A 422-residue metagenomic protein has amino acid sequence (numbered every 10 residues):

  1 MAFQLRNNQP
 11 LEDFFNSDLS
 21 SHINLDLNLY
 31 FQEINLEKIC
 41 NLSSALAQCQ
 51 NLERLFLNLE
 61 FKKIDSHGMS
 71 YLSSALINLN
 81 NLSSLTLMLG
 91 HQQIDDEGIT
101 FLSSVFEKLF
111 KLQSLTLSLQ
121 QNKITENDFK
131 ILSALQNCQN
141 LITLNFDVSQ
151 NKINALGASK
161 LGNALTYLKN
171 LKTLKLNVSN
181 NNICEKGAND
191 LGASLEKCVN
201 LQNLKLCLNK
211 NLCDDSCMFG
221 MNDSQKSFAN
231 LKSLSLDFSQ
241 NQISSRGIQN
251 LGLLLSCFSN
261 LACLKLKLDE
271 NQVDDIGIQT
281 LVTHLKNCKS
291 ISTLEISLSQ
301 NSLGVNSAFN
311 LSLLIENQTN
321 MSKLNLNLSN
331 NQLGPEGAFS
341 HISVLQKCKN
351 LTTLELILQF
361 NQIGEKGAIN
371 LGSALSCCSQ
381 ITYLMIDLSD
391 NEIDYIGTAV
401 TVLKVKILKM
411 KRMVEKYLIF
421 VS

Functional and structural regions predicted by a protein language model:
M1-K63, H67-Y71, S83-H91, Q113-S118 (+5 more regions): N-terminal adaptor-interaction module of cullin-RING ubiquitin ligase components
R6-N16, N35-A45, D65-A75, D95-F106 (+10 more regions): Leucine-rich repeat
N8, D13, H22-I39, M69 (+12 more regions): Intrinsically disordered, low-complexity linker/propeptide segments enriched in Ser/Thr/Gly/Pro and acidic residues
N8-Q9, L36, K63, N81-L82 (+24 more regions): N-terminal cationic leader/targeting segments used for protein routing and processing
D18-N24, A47-R54, I77-S84, E107-S114 (+10 more regions): Leucine-rich repeat
L27-I34, F56-K63, T86-Q93, L117-K123 (+9 more regions): Concave beta-strand-loop units of leucine-rich repeat
S43-S44, S73-S74, S84, S103-S104 (+21 more regions): Ser/Thr/Pro-rich low-complexity tandem-repeat tracts
S224, N230-L231, S235, N241 (+6 more regions): C-terminal capping region of solenoid repeat domains
